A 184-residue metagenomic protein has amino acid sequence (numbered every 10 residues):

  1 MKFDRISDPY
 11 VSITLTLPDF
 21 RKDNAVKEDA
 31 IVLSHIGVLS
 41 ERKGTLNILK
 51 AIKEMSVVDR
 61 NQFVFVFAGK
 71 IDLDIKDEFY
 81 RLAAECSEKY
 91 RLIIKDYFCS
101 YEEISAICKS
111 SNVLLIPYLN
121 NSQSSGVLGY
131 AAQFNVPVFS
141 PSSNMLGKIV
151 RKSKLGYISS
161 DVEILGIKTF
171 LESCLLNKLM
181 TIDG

Functional and structural regions predicted by a protein language model:
M1-T16: Donor nucleotide-sugar binding/catalytic pocket of nucleotide-sugar-dependent glycosyltransferases
I13-K27: A short helix/loop element that forms part of the nucleotide-sugar donor recognition site in Leloir-type
K27-K43, L49-I52, F65-F67: Conserved donor-binding/catalytic core segment of Leloir-type glycosyltransferases
I36, V64-E78, Y97: Glycosyltransferase donor-sugar binding loop
D77-E102: Nucleotide-activated donor-binding/catalytic signature segment of Leloir-type glycosyltransferases, i.e., the conserved
C99-S111, Q133, G147, R151: Short acidic alpha-helix that forms the nucleotide-activated donor recognition element in Leloir-type transferases
A106-Q123, V136: Acidic donor-binding loop of glycosyltransferase active sites
G147-S173: Change "using UDP/GDP/dTDP sugars" to "using nucleotide sugars
